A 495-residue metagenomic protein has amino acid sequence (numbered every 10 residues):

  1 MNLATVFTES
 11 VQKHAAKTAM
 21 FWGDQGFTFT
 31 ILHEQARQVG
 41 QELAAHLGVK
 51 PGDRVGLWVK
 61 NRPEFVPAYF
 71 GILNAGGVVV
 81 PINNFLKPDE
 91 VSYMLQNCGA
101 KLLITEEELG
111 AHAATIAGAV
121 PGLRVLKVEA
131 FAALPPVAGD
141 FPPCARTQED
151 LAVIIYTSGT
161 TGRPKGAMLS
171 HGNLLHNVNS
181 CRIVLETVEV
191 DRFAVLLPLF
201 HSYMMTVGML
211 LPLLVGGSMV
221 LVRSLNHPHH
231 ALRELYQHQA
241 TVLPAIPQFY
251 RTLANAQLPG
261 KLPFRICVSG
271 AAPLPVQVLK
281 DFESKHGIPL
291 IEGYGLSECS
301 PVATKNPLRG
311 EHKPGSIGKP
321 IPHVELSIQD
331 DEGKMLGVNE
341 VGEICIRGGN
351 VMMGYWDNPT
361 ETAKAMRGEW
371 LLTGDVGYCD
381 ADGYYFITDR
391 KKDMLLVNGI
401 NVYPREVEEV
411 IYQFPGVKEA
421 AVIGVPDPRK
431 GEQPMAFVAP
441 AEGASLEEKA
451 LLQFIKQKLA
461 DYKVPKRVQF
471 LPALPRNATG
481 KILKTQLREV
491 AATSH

Functional and structural regions predicted by a protein language model:
T8, A16-R62, V66-F70, K87-S92 (+1 more regions): Conserved AMP-binding/adenylate-forming core of the ANL superfamily
A16, A138-Y156, R163, E186-R192: Conserved pre-ATP/AMP-binding loop-to-beta segment of ANL
T28-I31, A152-N179: Conserved AMP-binding A3 loop
A45, N74-P136, P142-A145, E442-A444: Structural core segment of the AMP-binding/adenylate-forming
E64, L86, L103, G348 (+6 more regions): AMP-binding/adenylate-forming catalytic core of the ANL superfamily
L175-R192, S202-T241, A256: Conserved AMP-binding/adenylation subdomain of ANL enzymes
A240-A245, A254-H312, E325: Gly/Ser/Thr-rich phosphate-binding loop
Y294, S327-C345, A381-D382, A444-E448 (+1 more regions): Conserved beta-loop-beta connector loops within the AMP-binding
